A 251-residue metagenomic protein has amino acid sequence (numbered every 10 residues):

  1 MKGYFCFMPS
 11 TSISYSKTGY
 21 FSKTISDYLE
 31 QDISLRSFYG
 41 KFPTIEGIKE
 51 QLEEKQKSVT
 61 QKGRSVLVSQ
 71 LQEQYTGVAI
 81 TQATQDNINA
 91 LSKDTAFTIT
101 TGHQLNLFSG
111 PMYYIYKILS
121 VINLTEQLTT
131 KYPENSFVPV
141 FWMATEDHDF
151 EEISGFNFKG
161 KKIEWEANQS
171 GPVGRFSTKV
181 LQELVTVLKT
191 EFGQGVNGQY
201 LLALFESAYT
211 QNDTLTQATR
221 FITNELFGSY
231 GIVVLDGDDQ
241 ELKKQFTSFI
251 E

Functional and structural regions predicted by a protein language model:
K2-E251: N-terminal targeting/trafficking signals and adjacent low-complexity tails
